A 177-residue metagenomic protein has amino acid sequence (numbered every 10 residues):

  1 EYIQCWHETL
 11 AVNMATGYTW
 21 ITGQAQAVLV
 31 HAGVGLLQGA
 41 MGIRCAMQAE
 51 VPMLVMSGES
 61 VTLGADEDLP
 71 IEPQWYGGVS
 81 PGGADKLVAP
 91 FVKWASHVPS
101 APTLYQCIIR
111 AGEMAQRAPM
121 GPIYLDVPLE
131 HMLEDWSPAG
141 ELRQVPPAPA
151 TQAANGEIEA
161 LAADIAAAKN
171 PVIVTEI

Functional and structural regions predicted by a protein language model:
E1-I177: N-terminal alpha/beta PP-like core and its mobile active-site loop of ThDP/TPP-dependent enzymes
